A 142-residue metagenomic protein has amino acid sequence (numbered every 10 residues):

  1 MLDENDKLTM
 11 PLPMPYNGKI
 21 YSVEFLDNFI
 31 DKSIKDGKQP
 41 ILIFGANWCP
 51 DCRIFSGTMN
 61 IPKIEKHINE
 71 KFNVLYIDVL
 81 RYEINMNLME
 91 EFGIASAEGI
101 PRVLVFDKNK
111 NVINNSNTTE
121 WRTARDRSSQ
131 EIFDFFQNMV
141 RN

Functional and structural regions predicted by a protein language model:
M1-K19: N-proximal helix/coil linker or "cap" segments that precede and/or mark the start of modular domains
I20, E65-M86: Thiol-based oxidoreductase modules, predominantly thioredoxin-like and allied folds used for disulfide exchange
I20-Q39: A short beta-strand-turn-helix
K35-C49: Short active-site neighborhood of thiol/selenol oxidoreductases, capturing the structured segment around
I41-L42, V74, V103: Hydrophobic beta-strand anchors of alpha/beta hydrolase catalytic cores
C49-R53, V103: The canonical Cys-X-X-Cys-His
C52-H67: Typically the conserved alpha-helix immediately C-terminal to a functionally engaged Cys/Sec in thioredoxin-like
E98-N142: Non-catalytic, surface beta->alpha helical segment in thiol-disulfide oxidoreductase systems
